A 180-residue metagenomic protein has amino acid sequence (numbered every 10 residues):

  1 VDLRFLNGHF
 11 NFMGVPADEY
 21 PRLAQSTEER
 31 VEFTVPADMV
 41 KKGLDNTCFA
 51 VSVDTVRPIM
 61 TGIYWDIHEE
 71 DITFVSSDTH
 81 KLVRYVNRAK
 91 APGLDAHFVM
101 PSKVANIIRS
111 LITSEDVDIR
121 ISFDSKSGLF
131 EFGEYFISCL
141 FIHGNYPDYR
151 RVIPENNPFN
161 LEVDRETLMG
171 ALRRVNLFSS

Functional and structural regions predicted by a protein language model:
V1-S180: Structural preference for solvent-exposed beta-strand-turn elements and adjacent flexible terminal/loop segments within
